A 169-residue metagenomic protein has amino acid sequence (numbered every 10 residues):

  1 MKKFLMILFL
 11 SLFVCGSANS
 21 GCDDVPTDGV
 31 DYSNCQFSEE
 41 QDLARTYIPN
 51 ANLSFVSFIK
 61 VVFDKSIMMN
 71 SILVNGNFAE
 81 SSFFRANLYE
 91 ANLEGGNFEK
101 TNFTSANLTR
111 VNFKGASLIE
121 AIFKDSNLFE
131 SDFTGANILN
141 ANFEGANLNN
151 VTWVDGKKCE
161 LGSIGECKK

Functional and structural regions predicted by a protein language model:
F4-V14: Sec-dependent N-terminal signal peptides
A18-K169: Tandem repeat scaffolds
